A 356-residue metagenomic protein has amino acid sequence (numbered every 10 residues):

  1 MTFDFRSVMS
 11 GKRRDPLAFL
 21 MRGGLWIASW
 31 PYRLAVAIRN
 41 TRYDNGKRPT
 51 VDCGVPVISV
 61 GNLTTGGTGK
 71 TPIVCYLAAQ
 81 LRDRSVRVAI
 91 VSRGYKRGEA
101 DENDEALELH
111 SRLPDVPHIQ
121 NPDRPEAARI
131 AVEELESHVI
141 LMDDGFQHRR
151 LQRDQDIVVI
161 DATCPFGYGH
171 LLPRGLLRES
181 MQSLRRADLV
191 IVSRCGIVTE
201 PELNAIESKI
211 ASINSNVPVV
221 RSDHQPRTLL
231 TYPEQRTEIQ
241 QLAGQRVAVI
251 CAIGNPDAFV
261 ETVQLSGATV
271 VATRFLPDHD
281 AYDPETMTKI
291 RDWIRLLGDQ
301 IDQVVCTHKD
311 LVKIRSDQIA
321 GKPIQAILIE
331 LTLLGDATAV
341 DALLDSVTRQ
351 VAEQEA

Functional and structural regions predicted by a protein language model:
M1-R13, P165-Q300, E353-A356: C-terminal accessory "lid"/substrate-recognition subdomains
T2-G54, Q350: A transmembrane-helix-recognition feature enriched in membrane-embedded lipid enzymes and envelope glyco-/phospholipid
P31, T71, L109, D143 (+4 more regions): Residue-level signal for inorganic ion chemistry
N40-K96, I197: Walker A (P-loop) phosphate-binding motif
V86, I90-R221: Phosphate/Mg2+-binding loops and adjacent switch elements in nucleotide/diphosphate-handling enzyme cores
E133-H138, I294-D302: Glycine-rich phosphate-binding loop signature in dinucleotide/nucleotide-binding domains
Q225-R227, L276-A281, G321-A352: Short, flexible loop segments at boundaries between secondary-structure elements
D302-K309: Acidic beta-strand-to-loop metal/phosphate-binding motif
